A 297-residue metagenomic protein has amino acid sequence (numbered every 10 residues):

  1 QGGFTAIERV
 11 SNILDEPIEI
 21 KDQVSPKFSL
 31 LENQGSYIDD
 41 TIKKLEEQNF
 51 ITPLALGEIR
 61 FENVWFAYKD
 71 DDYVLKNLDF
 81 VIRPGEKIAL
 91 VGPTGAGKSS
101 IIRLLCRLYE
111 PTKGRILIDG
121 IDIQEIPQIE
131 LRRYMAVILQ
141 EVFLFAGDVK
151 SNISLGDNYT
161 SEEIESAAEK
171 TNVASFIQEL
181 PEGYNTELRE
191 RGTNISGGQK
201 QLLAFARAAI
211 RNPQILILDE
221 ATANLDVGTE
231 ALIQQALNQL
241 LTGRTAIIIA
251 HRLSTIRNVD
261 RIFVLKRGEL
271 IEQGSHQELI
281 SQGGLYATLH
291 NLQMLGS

Functional and structural regions predicted by a protein language model:
Q1-D15: Cytosolic ends of transmembrane helices, especially the final helix of ABC transmembrane type-1 domains
D15, D22-Q23, F28-S297: ABC-type nucleotide-binding domain
